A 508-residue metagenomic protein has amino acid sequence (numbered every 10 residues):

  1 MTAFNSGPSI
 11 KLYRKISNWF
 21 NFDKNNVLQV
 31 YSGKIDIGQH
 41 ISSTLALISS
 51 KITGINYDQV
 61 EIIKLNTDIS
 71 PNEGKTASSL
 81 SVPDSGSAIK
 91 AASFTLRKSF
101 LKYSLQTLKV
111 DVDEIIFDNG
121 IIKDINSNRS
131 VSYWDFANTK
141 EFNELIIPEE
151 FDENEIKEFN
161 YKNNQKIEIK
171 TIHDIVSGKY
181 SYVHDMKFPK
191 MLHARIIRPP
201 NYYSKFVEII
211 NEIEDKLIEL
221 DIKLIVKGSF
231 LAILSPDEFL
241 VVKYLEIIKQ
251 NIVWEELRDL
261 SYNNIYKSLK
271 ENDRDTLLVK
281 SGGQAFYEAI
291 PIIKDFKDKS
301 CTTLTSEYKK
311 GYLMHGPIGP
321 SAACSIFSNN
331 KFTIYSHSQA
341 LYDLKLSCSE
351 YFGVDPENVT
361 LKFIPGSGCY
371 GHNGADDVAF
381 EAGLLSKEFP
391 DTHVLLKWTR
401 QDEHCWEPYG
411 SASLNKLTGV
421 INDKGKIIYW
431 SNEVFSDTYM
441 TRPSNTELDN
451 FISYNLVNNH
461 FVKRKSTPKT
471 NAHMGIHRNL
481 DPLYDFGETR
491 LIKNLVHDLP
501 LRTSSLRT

Functional and structural regions predicted by a protein language model:
M1-T508: Structural alpha/beta core scaffold segments of enzyme domains
